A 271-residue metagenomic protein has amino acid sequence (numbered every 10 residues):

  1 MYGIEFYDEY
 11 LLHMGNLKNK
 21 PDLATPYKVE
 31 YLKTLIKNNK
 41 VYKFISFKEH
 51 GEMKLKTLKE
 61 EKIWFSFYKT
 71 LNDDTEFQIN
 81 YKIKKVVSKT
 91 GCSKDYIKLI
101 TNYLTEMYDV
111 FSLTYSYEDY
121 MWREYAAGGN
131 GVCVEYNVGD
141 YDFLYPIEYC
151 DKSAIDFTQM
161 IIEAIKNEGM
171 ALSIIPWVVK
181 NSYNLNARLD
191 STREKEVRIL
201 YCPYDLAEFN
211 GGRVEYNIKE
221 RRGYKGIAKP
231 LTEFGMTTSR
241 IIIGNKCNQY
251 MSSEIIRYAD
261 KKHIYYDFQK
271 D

Functional and structural regions predicted by a protein language model:
M1-D271: Partner-binding and oligomerization surfaces adjacent to conserved cores of proteins that assemble macromolecular
